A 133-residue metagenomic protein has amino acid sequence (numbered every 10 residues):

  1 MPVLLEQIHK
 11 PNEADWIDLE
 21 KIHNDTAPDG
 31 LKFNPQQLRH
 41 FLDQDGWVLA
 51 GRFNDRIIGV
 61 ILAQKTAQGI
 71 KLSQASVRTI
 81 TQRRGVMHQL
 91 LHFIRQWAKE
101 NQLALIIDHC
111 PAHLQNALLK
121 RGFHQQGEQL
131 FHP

Functional and structural regions predicted by a protein language model:
M1-F33: Short amphipathic alpha-helix that is part of the acyltransferase structural core
R39-A50, K71: A short helix-loop-beta-strand connector motif used in the catalytic cores of GNAT acetyltransferases and, in some
A50, R56-Q64, G69-S76: Conserved beta-strand in the GNAT
A75-R83: A short, internal acetyl-CoA/4′-phosphopantetheine-binding micro-motif in the GNAT/acyltransferase core
R83-Q96: Conserved acetyl-CoA-binding loop-helix of GNAT-fold acetyltransferases
A98-C110: Conserved GNAT acetyl-CoA-binding A-motif
H109, H124-P133: Conserved catalytic-core motifs of GNAT/GCN5-like acyltransferases
N116-F123: Conserved active-site tyrosine of GNAT-family acetyltransferases
